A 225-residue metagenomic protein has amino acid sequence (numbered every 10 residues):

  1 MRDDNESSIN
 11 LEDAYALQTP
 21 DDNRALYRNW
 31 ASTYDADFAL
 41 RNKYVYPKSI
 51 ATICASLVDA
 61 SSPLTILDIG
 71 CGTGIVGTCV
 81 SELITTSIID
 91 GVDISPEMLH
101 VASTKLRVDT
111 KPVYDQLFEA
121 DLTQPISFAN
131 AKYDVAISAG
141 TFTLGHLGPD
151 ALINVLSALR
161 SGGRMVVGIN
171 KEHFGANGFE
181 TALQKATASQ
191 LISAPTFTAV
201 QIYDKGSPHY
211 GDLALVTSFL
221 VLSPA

Functional and structural regions predicted by a protein language model:
M1-T33: N-terminal, positively charged/glycine-rich alpha-helical extensions of SAM-dependent methyltransferases
Y44-S62: Conserved alpha-helix/loop element of class I SAM-dependent methyltransferases that forms part of the SAM/SAH-binding
T65-P125: Class I SAM-dependent methyltransferase SAM/SAH-binding core
I126-A136: A short acidic, Gly/Pro-enriched loop at the edge of an enzyme's catalytic core that lines a small-molecule cofactor
D134-G148: A short SAM/SAH-binding and catalytic strip from SAM-dependent methyltransferases
D150-S161: A short glycine-rich, Lys/Arg-flanked "PGG" loop and its adjoining helix->strand segment in the class I
G162-N170: Conserved beta-strand signature within the Rossmann-like core of class I S-adenosyl-L-methionine
L191-A225: Class I S-adenosyl-L-methionine
